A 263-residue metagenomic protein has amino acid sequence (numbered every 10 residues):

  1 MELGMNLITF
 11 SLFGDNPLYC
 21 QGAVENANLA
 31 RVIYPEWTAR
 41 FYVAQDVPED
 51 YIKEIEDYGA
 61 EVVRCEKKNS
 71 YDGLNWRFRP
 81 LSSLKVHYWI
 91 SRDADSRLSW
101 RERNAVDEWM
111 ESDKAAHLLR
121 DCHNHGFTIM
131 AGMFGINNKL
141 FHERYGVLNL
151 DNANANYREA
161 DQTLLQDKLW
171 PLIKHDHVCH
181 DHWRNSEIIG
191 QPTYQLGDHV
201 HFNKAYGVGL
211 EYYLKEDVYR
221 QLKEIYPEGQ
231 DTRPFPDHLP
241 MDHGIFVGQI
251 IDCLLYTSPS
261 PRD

Functional and structural regions predicted by a protein language model:
M1-K67: N-terminal anchoring/stem segment of glycosyltransferases
N69-N75: A short, glycine-/small-residue-rich helix N-cap motif at loop->alpha-helix starts within glycosyltransferase
R77-S82: Short, conserved alpha-helix that lines the donor NDP-sugar binding/gating region of sugar-transfer enzymes
W89: Short aromatic/hydrophobic "clamp" motif used to bind/position activated sugar donors
A94-S96: Short acidic donor-binding/metal-coordinating loop in glycosyltransferase active sites
R101-G126: Conserved donor-nucleotide/metal-binding helix-loop-beta segment in metal-dependent transferases, i.e., the alpha-helix
N124, N137-D252: Catalytic core and acceptor-binding pocket of nucleotide-sugar-dependent glycosyltransferases
Y256-D263: Conserved small/polar residues in nucleotide/adenosyl-binding loops
